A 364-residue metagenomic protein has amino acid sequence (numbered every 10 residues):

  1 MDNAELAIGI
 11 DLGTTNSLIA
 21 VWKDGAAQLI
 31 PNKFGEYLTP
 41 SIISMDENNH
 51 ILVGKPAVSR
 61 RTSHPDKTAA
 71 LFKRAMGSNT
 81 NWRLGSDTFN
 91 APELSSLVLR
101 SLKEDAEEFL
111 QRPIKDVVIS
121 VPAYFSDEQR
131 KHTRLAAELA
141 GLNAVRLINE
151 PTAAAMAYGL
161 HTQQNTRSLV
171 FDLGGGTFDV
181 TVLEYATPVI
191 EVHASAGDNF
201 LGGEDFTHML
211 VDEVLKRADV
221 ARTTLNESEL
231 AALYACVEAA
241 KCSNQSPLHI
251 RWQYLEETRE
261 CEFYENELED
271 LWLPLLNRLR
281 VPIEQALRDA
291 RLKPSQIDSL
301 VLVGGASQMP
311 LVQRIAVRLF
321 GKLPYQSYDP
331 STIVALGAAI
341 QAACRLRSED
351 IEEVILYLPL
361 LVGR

Functional and structural regions predicted by a protein language model:
M1-A75, W82-T88, E107-R364: Oxyanion-binding/catalytic loops of NTP- or PPi-dependent enzymes
S96: Conserved, well-structured core segments
